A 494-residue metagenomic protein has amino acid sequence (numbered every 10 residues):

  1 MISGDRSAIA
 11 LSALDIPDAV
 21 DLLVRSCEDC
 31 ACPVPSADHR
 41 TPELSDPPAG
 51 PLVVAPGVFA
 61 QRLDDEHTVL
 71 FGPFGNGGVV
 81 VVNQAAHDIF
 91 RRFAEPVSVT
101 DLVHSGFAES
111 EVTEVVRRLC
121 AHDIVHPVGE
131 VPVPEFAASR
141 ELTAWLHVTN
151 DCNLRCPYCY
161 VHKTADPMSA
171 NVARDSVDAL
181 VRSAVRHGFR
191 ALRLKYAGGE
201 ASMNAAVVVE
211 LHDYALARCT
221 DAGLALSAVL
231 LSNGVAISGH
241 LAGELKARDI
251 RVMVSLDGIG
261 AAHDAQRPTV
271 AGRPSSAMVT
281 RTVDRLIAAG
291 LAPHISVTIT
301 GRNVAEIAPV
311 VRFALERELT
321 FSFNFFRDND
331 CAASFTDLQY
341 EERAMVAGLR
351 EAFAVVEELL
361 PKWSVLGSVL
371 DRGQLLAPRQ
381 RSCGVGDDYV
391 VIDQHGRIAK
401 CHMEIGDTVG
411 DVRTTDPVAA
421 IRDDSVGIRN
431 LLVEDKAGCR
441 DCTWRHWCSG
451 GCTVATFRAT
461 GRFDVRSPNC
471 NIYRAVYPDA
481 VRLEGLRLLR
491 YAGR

Functional and structural regions predicted by a protein language model:
I2-G4, V54-H87, S364-N471, A475: Accessory C-terminal segments flanking Radical SAM cores
I2-L22, A265-T280, D284-Y389, Q394-H395 (+1 more regions): Radical SAM enzyme [4Fe-4S]-AdoMet core and its adjacent flexible, acidic and glycine-rich loops/tails across
I2-P35, G78-H147: Long, charge-rich, low-complexity alpha-helical segments
V34-A49: Short, Gly/Pro- and small/polar-rich lid/capping loops
P134-Y158, H162, A184-K195, R251 (+3 more regions): N-terminal pre-triad scaffold of radical SAM enzymes
A165-D166, C448: Short, non-ligating residues that shape and space the ligands of small metal-coordination modules and catalytic
R174-A197, N204-F326: Radical SAM/AdoMet-radical enzyme domain recognition
A179-G198, L431, V465-R494: Short Fe-S-cluster ligation motifs
